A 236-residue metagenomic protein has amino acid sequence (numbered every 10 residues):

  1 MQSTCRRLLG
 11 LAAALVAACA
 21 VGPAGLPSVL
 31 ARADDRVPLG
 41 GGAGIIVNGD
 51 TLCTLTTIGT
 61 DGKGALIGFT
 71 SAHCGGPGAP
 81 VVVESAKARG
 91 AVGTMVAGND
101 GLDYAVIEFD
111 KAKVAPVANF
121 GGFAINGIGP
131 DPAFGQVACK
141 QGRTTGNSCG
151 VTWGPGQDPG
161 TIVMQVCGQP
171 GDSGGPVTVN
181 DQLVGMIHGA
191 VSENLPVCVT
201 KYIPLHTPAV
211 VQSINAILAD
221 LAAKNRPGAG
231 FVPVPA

Functional and structural regions predicted by a protein language model:
M1-A33: Secretory targeting and sorting signals
Q2, P235-A236: Short, intrinsically disordered, low-complexity terminal/loop segments
C5, A43, G127-G129: Solvent-exposed, flexible loop/coil residues
A13, V83, L205-P208: Extracellular/mature segments of secreted proteins
A14, L26-V29, G44-N48, K63 (+1 more regions): Intrinsically disordered, low-complexity, compositionally biased regions/tails
V37-T56, G68, A115-G122, T144-P235: Active-site region of chymotrypsin-like
V47-G156, T178-N180: Serine endopeptidase catalytic core focused on the charge-relay Asp
